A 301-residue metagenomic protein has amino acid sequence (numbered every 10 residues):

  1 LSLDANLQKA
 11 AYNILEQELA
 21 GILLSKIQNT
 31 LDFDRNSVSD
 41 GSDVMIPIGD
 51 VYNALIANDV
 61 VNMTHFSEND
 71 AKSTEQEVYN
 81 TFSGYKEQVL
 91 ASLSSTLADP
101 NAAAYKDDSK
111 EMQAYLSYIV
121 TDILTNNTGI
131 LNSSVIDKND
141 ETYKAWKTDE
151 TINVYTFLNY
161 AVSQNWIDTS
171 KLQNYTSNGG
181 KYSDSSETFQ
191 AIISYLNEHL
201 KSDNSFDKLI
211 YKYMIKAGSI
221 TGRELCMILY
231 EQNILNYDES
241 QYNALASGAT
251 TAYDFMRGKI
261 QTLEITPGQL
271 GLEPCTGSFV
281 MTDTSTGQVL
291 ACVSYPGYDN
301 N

Functional and structural regions predicted by a protein language model:
L1-N301: Periplasmic/cell-envelope proteins involved in peptidoglycan metabolism and beta-lactam response
